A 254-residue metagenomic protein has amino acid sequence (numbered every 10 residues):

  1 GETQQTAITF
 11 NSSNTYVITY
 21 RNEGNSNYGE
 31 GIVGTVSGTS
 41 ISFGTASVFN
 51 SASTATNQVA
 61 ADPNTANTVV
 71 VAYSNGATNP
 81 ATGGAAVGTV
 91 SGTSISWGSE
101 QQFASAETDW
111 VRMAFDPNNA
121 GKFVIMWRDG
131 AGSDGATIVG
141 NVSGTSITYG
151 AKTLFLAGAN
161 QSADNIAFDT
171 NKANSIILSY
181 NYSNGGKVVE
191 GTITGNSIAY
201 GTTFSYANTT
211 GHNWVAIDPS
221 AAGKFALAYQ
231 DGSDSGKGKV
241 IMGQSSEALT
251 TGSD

Functional and structural regions predicted by a protein language model:
G1-D254: Extracellular, repeat-based ectodomains that mediate carbohydrate processing or recognition
